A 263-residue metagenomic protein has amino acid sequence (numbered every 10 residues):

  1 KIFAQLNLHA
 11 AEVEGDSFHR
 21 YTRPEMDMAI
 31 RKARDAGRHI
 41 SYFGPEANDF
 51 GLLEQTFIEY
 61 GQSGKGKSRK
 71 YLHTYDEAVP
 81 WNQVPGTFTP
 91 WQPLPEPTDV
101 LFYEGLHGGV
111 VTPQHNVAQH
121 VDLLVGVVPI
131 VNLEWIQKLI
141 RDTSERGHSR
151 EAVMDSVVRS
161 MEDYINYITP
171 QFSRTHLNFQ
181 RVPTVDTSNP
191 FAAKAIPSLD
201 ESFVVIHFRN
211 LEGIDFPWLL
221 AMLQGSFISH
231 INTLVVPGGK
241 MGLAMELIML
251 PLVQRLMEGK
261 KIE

Functional and structural regions predicted by a protein language model:
K1-F3: Glycine-rich phosphate-binding P-loop
L6-N82: Conserved nucleotide-sensing/catalytic segment adjacent to the nucleotide-binding pocket in NTP-handling enzymes
H9-A10, V121-L124: Hydrophobic anchor at the start of a short beta-strand that flanks the dinucleotide cofactor-binding loop
D16, D122, H176: Receiver (REC) domain switch/active-site residues of two-component response regulators
T87-E96, V100, N116-V117, V131-E263: C-terminal accessory "lid"/substrate-recognition subdomains
G105-G109: Short beta->alpha connector loops
V110-H115: Conserved ATPase-coupling elements of RecA-like P-loop NTPase cores
